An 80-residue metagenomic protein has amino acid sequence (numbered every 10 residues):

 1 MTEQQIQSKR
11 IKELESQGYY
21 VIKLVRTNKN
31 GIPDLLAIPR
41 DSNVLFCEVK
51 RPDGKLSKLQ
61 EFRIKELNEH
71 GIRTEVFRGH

Functional and structural regions predicted by a protein language model:
M1-H80: Catalytic phosphate/metal-binding cores of nucleic-acid and nucleotide-processing enzymes, i.e., regions that mediate
